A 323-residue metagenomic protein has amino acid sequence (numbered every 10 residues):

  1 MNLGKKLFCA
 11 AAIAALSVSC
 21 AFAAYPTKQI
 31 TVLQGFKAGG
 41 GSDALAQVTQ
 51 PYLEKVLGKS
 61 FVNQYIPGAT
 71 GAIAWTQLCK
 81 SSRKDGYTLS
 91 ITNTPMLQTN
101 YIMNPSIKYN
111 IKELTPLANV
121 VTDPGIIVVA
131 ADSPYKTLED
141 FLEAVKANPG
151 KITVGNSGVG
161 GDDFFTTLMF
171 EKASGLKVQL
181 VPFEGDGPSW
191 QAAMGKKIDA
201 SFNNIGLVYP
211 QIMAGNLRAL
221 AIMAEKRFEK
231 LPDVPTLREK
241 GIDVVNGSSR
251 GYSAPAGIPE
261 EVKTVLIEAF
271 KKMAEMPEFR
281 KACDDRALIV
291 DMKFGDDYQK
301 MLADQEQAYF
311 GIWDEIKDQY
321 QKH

Functional and structural regions predicted by a protein language model:
M1-A11: Bacterial N-terminal signal peptides that target proteins for export
A10-S19: Bacterial N-terminal signal peptides
A23-E113, K151, V159, K172-F202 (+3 more regions): N-terminal (or domain-start) structured segment
T27-Q29, K172, E260-H323: An extracytoplasmic/periplasmic, membrane-proximal ligand-sensing/linker region
G41-L45, T49, T70, A74 (+10 more regions): Stable alpha-helical elements in mature extracytoplasmic
L53, Q77-T88, Y101-P188, L237 (+2 more regions): Hinge/capping helix and adjacent helix->loop/strand transition within the periplasmic-binding protein
N93-T94, A131, I205-G206, A224-E225 (+1 more regions): Short secondary-structure boundary segments
